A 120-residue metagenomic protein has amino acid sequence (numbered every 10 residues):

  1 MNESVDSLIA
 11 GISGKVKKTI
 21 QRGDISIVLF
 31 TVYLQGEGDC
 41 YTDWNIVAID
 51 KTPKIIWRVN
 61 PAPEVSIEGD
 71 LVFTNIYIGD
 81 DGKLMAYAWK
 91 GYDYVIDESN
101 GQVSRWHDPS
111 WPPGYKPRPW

Functional and structural regions predicted by a protein language model:
M1-W120: Secretory-pathway ectodomains
